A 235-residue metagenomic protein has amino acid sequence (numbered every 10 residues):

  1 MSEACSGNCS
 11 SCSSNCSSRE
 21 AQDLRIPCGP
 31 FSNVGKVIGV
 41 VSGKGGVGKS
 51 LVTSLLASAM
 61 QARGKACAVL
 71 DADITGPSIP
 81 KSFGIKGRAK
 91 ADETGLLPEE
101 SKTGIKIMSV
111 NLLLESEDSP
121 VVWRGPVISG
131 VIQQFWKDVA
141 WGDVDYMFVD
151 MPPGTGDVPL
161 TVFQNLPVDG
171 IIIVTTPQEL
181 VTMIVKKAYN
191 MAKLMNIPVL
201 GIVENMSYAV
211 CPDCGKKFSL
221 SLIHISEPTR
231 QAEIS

Functional and structural regions predicted by a protein language model:
M1-C28: Cysteine-cluster motifs in flexible loop/terminal segments that predominantly coordinate metals
G29-G35: Phosphate-binding P-loop
V34, G45, D71, I79 (+6 more regions): Residue-level signature of catalytic and energy-coupling elements of molecular machines, predominantly ATP/GTP-dependent
K36-I74, Y189: Walker A/P-loop phosphate-binding motif and the immediately C-terminal alpha-helix
C67-A68, A72-E115, S129: Phosphate-binding loop that captures ATP/GTP phosphates
L114-V162: Phosphate-binding/switch loop-helix module in NTP-utilizing enzymes
D145-Y146, P152-S226: Conserved catalytic-core segment of NTP-binding enzymes
I223-S235: Single conserved hydrophobic/aromatic residue that forms the stacking wall/gate of nucleotide- or nucleobase-binding
